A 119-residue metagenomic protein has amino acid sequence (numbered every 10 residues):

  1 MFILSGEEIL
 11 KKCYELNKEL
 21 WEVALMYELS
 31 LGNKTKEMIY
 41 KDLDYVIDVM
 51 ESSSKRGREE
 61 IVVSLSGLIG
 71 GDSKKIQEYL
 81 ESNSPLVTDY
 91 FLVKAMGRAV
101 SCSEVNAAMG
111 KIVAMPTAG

Functional and structural regions predicted by a protein language model:
M1-M109: Generic N-terminal targeting/processing segments that precede catalytic cores or assembly contacts
M109-A118: Conserved phosphate/anionic-ligand binding catalytic regions in large, soluble enzymes, centered on
